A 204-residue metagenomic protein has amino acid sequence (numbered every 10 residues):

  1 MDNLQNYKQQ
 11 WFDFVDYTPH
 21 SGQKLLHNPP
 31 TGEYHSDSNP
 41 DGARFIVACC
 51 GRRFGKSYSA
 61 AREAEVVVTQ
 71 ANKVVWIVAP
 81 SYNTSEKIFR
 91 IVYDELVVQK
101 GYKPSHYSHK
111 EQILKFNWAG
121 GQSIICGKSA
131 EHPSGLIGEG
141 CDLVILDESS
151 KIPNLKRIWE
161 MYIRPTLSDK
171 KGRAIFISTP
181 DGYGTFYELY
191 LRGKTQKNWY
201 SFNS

Functional and structural regions predicted by a protein language model:
M1-S204: Phosphate/NTP-binding elements of NTP-utilizing enzymes
